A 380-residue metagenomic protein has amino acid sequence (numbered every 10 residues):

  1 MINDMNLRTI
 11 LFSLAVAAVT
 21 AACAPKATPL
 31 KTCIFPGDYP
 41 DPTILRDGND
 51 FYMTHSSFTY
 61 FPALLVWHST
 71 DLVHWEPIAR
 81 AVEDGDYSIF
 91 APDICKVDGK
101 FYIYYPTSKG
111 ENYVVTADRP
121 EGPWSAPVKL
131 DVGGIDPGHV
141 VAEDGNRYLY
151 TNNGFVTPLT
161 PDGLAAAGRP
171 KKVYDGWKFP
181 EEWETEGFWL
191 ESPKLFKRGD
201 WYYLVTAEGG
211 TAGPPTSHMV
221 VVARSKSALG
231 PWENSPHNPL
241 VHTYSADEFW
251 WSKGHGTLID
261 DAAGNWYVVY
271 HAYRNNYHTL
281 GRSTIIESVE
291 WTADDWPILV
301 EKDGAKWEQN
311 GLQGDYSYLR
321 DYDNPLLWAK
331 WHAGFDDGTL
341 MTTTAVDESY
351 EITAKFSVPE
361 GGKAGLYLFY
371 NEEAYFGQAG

Functional and structural regions predicted by a protein language model:
I2-L11: Bacterial N-terminal signal peptides that target proteins for export
A21-A22: C-terminal motif of bacterial Sec signal peptides marking the signal peptidase cleavage site
P25-R46, T59, L72-K96, G122-V141 (+5 more regions): Surface loop/turn signatures of beta-propeller and other carbohydrate-active proteins
I34-F35, P40-Y60, A79-V82, F90-S108 (+7 more regions): Hydrophobic core segments of beta-strands in well-ordered, beta-rich domains
A63-V66, N112-T116, F155, M219-V221 (+1 more regions): A short loop-to-beta-strand structural motif that recurs across blades of beta-propeller domains
S69, A117-D118, L159, S225-K226: Conserved Ser/Thr-centered positions that define the repeating blades of beta-propeller domains
F188-Y244, W251, A374: Loop/turn-rich, solvent-exposed surfaces of beta-rich toroidal or solenoidal domains
D295-G380: Extracellular glycan-recognition regions
